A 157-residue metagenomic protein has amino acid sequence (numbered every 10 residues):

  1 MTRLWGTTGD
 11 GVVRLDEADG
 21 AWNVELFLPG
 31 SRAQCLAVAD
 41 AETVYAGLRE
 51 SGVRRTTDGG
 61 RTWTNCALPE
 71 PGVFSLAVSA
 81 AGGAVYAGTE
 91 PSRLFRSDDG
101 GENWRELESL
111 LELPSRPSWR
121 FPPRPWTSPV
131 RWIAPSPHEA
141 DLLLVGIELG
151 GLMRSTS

Functional and structural regions predicted by a protein language model:
M1-S157: Extracellular glycan-interacting surfaces
